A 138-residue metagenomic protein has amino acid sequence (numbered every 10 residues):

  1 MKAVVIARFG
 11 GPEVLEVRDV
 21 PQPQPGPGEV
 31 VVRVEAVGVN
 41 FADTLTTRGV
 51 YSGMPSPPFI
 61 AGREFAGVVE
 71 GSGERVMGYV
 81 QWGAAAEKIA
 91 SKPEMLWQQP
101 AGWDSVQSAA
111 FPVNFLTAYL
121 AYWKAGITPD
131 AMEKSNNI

Functional and structural regions predicted by a protein language model:
M1-K2: Extreme N-terminal starter segment of soluble prokaryotic enzymes
I6, T47, E70-G71, A90-K92: Short beta-strand-to-turn element immediately C-terminal to the catalytic PLP-Schiff-base lysine in fold type I
G11-E16, F41-D43: Short N-terminal binding/cap micro-motifs at the start of the first secondary-structure element
R18-P21, E87: Residue-level detector of beta-strand structural context in well-folded domains
P21-G38, T46, V50-G83: Glycine-rich beta-strand-centered segment in the early N-terminal region that forms part of a ligand/cofactor-binding
L45, S56, V76-I138: NAD(P)H dinucleotide-binding glycine-rich loop of Rossmann-like/cofactor-binding domains, especially the beta1-alpha1
